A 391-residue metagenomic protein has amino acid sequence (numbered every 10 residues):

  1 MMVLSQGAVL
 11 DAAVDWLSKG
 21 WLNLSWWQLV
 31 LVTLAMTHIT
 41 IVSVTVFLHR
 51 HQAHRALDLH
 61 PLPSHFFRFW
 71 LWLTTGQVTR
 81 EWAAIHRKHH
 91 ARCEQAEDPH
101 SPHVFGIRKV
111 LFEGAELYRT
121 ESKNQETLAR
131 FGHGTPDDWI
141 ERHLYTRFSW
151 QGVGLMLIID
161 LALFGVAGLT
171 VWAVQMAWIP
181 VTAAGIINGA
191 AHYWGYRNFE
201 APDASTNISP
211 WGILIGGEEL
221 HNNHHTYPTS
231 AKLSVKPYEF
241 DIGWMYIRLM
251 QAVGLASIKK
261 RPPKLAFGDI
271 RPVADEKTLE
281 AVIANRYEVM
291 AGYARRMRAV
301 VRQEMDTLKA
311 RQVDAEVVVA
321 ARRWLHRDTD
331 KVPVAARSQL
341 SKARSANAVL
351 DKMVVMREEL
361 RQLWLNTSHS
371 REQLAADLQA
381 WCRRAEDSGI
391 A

Functional and structural regions predicted by a protein language model:
M1-I186, S230-A391: Non-catalytic, topology-defining segments of multipass membrane proteins
F47-L48, K88, W178, A190-Y193 (+2 more regions): Alpha-helical architecture
H51-Q52, G189-F199: A cytosolic-side transmembrane-helix exit/cap motif
G132-W139, W194-L220, H224-Y227: Active-site-proximal inter-transmembrane loops
